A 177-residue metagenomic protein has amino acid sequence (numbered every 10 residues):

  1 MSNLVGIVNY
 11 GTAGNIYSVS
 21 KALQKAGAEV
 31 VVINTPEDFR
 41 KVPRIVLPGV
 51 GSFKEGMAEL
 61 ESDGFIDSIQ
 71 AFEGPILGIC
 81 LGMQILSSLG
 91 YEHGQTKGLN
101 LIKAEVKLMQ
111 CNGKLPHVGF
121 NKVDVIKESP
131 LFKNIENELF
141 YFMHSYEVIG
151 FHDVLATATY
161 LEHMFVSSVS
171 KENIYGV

Functional and structural regions predicted by a protein language model:
N3-A28: N-terminal beta1-alpha1 ligand-phosphate binding loop
V5, V30-V32, V106: Generic structural signal for residues in well-ordered beta-strands
V8-Y10, T35, L81, A104: Cofactor-binding loop segments of dinucleotide-utilizing enzymes, especially the Rossmann-like FAD- and NAD(P)+-binding
V30-K41: Short acidic low-complexity segments
R44: Short, Asp-centered acidic motifs that coordinate Mg2+ and/or phosphate in catalytic or ligand-binding sites
G51-G119: Cysteine-nucleophile active-site neighborhood
Y91-E162: Pocket-forming structural segment of enzyme catalytic cores
F151, T159-V177: A glycine-centered loop/beta-turn motif at secondary-structure junctions
